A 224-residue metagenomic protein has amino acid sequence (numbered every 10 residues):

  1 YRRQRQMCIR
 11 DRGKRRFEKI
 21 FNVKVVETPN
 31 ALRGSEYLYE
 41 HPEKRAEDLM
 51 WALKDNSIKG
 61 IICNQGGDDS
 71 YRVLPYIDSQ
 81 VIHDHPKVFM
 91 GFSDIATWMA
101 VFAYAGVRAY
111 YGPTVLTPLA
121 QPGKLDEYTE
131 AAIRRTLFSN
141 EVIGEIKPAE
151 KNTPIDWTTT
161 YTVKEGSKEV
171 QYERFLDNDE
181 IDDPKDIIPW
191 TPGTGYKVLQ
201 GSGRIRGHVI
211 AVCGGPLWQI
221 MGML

Functional and structural regions predicted by a protein language model:
R2-I9: Short, small-residue-biased leader/transition segments that mark boundaries at the very start of proteins
Q6, Q65-S70, M90-T97: Gly/Ser/Thr-rich loops at beta-strand to alpha-helix junctions that form or flank small-molecule/cofactor-binding
F17-S35: Short beta-strand elements in bilobed, periplasmic/extracellular small-molecule ligand-binding domains
N30-H85: N-terminal small/polar loop signature for handling phosphorylated ligands or for N-terminal nucleophile
I77-F102, R108-L116: Short, acidic/small-residue loops that bind anionic groups at enzyme active sites
Y110-G215: Conserved anion/nucleotide-ligand pocket segment
G215-L224: Active-site beta-loop-alpha substructure in enzyme catalytic cores, prototypically the cysteine-centered nucleophile
